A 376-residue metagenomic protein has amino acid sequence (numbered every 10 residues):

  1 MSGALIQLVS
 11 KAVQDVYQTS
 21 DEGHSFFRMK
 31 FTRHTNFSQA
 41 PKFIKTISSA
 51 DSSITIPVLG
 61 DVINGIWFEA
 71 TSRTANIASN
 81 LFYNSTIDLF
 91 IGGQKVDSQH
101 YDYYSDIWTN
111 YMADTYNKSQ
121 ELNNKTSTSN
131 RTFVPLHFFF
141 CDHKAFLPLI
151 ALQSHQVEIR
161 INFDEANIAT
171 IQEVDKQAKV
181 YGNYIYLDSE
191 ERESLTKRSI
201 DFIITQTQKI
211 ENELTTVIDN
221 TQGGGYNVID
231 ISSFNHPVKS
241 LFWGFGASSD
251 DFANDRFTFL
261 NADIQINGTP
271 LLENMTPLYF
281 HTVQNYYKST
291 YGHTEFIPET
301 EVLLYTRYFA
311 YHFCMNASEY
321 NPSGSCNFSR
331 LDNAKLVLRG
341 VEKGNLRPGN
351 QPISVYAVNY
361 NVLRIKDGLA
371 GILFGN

Functional and structural regions predicted by a protein language model:
M1-N376: Short, low-complexity Pro/Thr/Gly
